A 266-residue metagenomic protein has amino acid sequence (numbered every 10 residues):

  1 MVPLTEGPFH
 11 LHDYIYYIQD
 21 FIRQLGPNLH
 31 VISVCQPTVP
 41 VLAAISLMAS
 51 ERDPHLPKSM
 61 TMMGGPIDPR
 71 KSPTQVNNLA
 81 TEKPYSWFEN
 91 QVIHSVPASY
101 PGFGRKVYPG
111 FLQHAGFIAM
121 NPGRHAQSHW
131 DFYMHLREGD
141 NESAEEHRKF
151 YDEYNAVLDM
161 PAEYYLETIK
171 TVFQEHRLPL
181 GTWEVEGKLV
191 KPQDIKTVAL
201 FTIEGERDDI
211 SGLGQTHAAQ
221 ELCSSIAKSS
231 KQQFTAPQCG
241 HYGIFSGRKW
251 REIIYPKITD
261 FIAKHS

Functional and structural regions predicted by a protein language model:
V2-L4, P8, H12-H30, V41-S46: Conserved acidic catalytic loop of the alpha/beta-hydrolase fold
G26-P27, P40-E163: Alpha/beta-hydrolase-fold enzymes
I32-T38, G205: Conserved alpha/beta-hydrolase "nucleophile elbow" surrounding the catalytic nucleophile
F173-P192: Active-site nucleophile elbow and catalytic-triad environment of alpha/beta-hydrolase enzymes
I195-K196, F201-E204, D208: Short beta-strand/loop motif that positions the catalytic acidic residue of the alpha/beta-hydrolase fold
D209-Q215: Conserved alpha/beta-hydrolase "acid-adjacent" motif
I210, A236-I253: Catalytic histidine-centered segment of alpha/beta-hydrolase-like enzymes
L222-Y242: Catalytic histidine neighborhood in serine/cysteine hydrolases with alpha/beta-hydrolase-type architecture
